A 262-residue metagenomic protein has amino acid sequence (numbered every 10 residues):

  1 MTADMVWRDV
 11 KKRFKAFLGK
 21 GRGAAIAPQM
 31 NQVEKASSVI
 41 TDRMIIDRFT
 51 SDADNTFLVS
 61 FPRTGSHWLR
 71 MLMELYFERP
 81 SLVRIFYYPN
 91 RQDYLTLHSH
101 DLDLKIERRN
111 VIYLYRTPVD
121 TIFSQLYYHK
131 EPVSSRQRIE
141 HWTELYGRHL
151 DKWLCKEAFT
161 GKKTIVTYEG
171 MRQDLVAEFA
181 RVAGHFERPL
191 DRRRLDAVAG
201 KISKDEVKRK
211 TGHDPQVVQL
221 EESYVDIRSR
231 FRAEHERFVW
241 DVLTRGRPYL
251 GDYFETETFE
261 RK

Functional and structural regions predicted by a protein language model:
M1-T56, L126, R188-K262: PAPS-dependent sulfotransferases, especially Golgi type II membrane carbohydrate sulfotransferases
D52-D54, Q92, E107-R108, F159: Residue-level preference for short coil/turn positions at secondary-structure junctions
V59-S60: The Walker A (P-loop) glycine that initiates the GxxxxGKT/S ATP-binding motif of P-loop NTPases
T64: ATP-binding Walker
H67-E78: A conserved segment at the C-terminal end of the G1
P80-L104: Cysteine-dependent PTP/DSP-like catalytic domain, specifically the C-terminal lobe
H100-I227, R237: PAPS-dependent sulfotransferase catalytic domain
